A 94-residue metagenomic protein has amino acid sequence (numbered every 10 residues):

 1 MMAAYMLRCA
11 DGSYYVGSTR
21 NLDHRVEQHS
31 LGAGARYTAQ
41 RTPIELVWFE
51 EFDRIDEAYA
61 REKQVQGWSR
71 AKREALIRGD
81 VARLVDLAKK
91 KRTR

Functional and structural regions predicted by a protein language model:
M1-K63, D80-R94: GIY-YIG nuclease catalytic motif and its immediate N-terminal context
K63-L76: Short arginine-rich
